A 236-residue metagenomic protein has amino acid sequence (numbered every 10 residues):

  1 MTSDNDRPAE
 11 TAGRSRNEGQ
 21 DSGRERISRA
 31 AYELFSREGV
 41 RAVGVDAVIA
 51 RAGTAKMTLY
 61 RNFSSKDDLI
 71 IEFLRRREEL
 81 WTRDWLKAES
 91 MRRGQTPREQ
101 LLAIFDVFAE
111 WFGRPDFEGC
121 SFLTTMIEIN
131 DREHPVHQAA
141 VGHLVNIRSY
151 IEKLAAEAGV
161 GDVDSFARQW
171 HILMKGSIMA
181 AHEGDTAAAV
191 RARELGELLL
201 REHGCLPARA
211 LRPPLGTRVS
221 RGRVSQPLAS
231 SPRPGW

Functional and structural regions predicted by a protein language model:
M1-S22, G204-W236: N-terminal intrinsically disordered/low-complexity leader segments
Q20, S28, L74, E78 (+1 more regions): Amphipathic, non-transmembrane alpha-helical scaffold segments
R26, A30, L34-D68, E72: Helix-turn-helix
I70-R77, D84: Alpha-helical DNA-contacting segments of helix-turn-helix folds
E72, L86-R114, A167: Hydrophobic alpha-helical connector segments
T82-R83, E89, E99-L102, R132-E157 (+2 more regions): Amphipathic alpha-helical packing segments from all-alpha helical-bundle domains
R114-P135: Amphipathic alpha-helical segments used for helix-helix packing
V136-G142, A156-P214, W236: Hydrophobic/aromatic-rich alpha-helical bundle segments in the mid-to-C-terminal region
